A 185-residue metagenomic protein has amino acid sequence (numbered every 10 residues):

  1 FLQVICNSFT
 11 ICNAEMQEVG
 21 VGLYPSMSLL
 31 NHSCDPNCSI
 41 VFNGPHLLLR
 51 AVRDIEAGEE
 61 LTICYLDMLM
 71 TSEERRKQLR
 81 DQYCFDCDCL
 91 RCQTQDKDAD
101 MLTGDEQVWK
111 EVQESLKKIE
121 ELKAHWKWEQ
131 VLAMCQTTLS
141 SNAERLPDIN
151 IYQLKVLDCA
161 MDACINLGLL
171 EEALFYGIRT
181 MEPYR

Functional and structural regions predicted by a protein language model:
F1-S39: Catalytic cores of histone-lysine modification enzymes
A14, H32-E144, D148-Y152, C159: C-terminal SET catalytic tail plus cysteine-rich post-SET Zn-binding segment of SAM-dependent SET-domain
G20, Q82, H125-W128, L170-L174: Amphipathic, non-membrane alpha-helical segments in soluble helical-bundle scaffolds
Q78, D88-L90, L167-L170, P183: Catalytic lobes of large eukaryotic enzymes
V108, L174-F175, E182: Tandem repeat protein-protein interaction scaffolds, dominated by ankyrin-repeat arrays but also generalizing to other
C135-Q136, G177, Y184: Inward-facing hydrophobic residues that define packing positions of alpha-helical scaffold repeats
V156-I165, E172: Transcription factor C-terminal regulatory/effector domains that mediate ligand binding, dimerization, and co-regulator
